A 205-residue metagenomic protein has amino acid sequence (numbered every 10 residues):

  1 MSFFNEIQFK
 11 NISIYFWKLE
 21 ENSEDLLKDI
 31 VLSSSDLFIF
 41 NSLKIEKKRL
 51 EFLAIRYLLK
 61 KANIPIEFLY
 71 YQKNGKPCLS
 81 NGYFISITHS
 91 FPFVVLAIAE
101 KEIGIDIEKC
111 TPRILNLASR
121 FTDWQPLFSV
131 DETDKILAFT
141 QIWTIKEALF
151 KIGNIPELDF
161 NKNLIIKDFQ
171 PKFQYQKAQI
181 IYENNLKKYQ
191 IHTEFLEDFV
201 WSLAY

Functional and structural regions predicted by a protein language model:
M1-Y205: Core catalytic alpha/beta fold that binds nucleotide/phospho-ligands
